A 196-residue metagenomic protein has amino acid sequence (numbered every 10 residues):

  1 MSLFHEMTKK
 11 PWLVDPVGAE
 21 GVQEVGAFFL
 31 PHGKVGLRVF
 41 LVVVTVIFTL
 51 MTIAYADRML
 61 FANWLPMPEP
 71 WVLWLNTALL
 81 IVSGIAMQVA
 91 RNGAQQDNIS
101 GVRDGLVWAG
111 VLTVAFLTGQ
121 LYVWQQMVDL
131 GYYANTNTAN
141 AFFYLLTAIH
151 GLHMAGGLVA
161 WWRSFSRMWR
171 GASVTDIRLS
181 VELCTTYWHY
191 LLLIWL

Functional and structural regions predicted by a protein language model:
M1-L196: ...captures the hydrophobic TM-helix bundle architecture rather than a specific catalytic motif, and can also fire on
